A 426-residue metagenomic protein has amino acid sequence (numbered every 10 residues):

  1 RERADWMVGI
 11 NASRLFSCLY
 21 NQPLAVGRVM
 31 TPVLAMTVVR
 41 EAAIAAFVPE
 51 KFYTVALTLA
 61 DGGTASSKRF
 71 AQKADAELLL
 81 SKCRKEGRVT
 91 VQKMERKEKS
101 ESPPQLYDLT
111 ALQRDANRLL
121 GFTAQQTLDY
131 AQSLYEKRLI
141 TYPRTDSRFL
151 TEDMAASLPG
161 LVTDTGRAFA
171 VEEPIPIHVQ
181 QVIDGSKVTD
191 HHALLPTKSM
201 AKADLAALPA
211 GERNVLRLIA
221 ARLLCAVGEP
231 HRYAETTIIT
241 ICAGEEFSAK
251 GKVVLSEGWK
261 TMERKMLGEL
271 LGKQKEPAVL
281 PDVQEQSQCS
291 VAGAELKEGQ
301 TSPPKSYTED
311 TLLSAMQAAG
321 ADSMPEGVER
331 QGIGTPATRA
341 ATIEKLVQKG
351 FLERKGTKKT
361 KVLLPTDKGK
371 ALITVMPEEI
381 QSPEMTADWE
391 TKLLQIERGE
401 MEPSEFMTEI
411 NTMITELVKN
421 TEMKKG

Functional and structural regions predicted by a protein language model:
R1-E98, H192-S248, V253-E257: Phosphate-backbone binding and catalysis cores of DNA-processing enzymes
A46, E95, A124-Q125, D129 (+1 more regions): Basic, low-complexity terminal or inter-domain segments flanking catalytic cores
C83-Q105, T110, A116, S287 (+1 more regions): Pre-Walker A segment
T110-A111, D310: A generic alpha-helix surface/boundary motif
D115, L119-T123: A conserved hydrophobic secondary-structure block that centers on an alpha-helix together with its immediately flanking
